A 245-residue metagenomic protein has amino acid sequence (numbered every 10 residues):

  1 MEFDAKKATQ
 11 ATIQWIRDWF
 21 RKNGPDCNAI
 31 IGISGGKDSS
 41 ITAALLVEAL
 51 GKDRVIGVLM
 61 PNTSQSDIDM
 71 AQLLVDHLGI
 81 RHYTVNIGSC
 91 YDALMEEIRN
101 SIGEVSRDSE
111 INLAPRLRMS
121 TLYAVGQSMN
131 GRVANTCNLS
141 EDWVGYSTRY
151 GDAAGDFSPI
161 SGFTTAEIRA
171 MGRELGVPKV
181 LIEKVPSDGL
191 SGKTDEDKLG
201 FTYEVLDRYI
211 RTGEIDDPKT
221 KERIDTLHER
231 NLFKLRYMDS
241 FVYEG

Functional and structural regions predicted by a protein language model:
M1-I31, D53-I56, T63, Q72-C90 (+3 more regions): ATP/NTP-dependent adenylation/nucleotidyl-transfer catalytic domains that generate, transfer, or process NMP-activated
G36: Conserved G/P- and acidic residue-centered "switch" motifs that form tight phosphate/ATP-binding loops in soluble
S39, M60-N62: Extended, folded domain segments that form the structural surfaces/walls around functional sites
S40-A43, I68-Q72: Short, surface-exposed alpha-helical segments at coil->helix boundaries
A44-E48: Short, well-ordered alpha-helices that flank and scaffold nucleotide-derived cofactor binding pockets
R116: Catalytic-core regions of hydrolytic enzymes
